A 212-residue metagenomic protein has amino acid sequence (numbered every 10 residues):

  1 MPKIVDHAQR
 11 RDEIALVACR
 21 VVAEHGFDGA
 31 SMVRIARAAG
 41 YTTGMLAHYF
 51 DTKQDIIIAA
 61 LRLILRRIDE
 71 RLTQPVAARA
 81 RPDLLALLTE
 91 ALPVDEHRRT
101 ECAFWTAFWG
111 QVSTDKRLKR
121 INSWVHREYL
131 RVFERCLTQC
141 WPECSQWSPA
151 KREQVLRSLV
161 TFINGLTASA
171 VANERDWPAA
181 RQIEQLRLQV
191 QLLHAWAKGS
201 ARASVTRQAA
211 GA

Functional and structural regions predicted by a protein language model:
K3-R10: Short, Lys/Arg-enriched anionic-surface-contact patches
E13, V17-D55, A59: Helix-turn-helix
T52, Q111-K116: Short loop-to-helix capping motifs
A59, E70-E101, P149-L159: Hydrophobic alpha-helical connector segments
R62-R67: Short, basic, alpha-helical segments at the C-terminal edge of helix-turn-helix-like DNA-binding modules
Q74-P75, H97-T106, K116-P142, R157 (+2 more regions): Amphipathic alpha-helical packing segments from all-alpha helical-bundle domains
K119-S123, W141-A212: Hydrophobic/aromatic-rich alpha-helical bundle segments in the mid-to-C-terminal region
